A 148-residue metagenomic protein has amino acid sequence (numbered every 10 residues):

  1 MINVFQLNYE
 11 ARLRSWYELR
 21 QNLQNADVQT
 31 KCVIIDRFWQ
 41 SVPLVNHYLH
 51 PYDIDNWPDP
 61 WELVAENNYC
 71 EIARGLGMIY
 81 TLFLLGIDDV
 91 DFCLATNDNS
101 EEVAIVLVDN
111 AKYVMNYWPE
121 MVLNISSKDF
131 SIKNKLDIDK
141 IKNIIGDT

Functional and structural regions predicted by a protein language model:
M1-T148: A structural boundary/capping signal
